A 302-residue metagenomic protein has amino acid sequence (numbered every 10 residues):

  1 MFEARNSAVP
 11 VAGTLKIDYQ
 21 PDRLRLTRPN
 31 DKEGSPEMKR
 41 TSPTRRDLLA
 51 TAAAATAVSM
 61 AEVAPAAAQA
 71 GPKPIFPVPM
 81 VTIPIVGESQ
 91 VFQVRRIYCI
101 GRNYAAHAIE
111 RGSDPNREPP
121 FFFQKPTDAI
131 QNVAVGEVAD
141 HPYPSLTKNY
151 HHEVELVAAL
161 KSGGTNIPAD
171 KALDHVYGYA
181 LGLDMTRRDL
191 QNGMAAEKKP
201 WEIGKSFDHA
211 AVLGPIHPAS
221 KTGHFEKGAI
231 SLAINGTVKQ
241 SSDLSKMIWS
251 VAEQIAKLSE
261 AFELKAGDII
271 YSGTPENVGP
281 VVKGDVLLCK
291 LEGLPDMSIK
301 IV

Functional and structural regions predicted by a protein language model:
M1-A4, V11-P43: Secretory targeting signals
M38-A55: N-terminal secretory signal peptides and thylakoid transit peptides that target proteins across membranes
V58-P65: C-terminal segment of classical bacterial N-terminal signal peptides
A70-K171: Extended, compositionally biased flexible segments
A70-V91, H107, V135-E137, R188-V302: Catalytic-pocket segment enriched in acidic/His residues
R117-P119, P126, H152-L156, H175-L181 (+4 more regions): A generic structural signal for short beta-strands and their flanking turns/coil linkers
K125, L156, L160-S162, A180-M185 (+4 more regions): Short, structured patches in soluble enzyme cores that scaffold and shape functional sites
N166-P200: Hydrophobic, well-structured mid-protein blocks that either form specific transmembrane helices
